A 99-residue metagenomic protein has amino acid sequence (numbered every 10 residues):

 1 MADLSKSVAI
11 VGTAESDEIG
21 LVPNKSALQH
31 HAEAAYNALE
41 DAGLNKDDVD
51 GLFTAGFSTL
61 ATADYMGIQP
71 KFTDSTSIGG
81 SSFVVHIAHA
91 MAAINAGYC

Functional and structural regions predicted by a protein language model:
M1-S75, N95-A96: Conserved "HGTGT" condensation-loop signature of ketosynthase/thiolase-family condensing enzymes that catalyze
I78-C99: Active-site-proximal alpha-helical scaffold in enzymes
